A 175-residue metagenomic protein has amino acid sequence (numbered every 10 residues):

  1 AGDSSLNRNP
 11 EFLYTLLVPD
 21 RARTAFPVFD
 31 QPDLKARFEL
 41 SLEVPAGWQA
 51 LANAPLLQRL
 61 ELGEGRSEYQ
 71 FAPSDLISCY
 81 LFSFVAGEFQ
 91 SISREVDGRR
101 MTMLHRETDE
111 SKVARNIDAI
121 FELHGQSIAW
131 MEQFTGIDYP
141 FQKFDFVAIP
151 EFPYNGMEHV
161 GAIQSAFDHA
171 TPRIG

Functional and structural regions predicted by a protein language model:
N7-E11, P32: N-terminal, polar/Ser/Thr-rich
T15-D20, P27-G175: Hydrophobic helix-coil surface modules that form long, contiguous segments used for peptide/substrate interaction
